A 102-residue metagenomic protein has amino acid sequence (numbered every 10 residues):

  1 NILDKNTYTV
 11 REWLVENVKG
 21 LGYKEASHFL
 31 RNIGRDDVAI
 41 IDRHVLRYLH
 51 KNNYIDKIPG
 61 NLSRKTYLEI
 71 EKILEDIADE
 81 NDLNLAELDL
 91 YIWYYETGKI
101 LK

Functional and structural regions predicted by a protein language model:
I2-K102: C-terminal accessory module of base-excision DNA glycosylases/AP lyases that mediates lesion recognition and DNA
